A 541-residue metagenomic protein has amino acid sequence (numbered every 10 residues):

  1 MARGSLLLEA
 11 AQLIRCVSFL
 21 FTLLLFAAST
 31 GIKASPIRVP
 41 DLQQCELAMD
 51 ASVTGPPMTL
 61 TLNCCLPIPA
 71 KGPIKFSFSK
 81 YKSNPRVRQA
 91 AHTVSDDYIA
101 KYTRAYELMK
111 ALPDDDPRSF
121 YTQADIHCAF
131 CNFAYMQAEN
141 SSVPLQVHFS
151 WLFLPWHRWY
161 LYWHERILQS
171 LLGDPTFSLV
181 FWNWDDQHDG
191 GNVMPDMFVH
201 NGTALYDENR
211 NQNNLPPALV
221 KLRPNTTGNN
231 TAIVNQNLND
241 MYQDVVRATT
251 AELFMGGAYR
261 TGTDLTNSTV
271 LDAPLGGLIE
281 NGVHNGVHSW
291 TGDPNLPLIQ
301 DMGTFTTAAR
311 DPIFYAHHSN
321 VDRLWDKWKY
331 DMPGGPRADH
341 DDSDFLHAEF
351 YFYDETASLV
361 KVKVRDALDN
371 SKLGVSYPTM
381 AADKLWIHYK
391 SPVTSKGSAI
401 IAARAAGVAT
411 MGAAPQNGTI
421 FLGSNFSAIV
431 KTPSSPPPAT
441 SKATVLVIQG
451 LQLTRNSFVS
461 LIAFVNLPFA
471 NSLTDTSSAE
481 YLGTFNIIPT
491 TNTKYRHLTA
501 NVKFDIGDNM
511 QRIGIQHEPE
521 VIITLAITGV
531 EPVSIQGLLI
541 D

Functional and structural regions predicted by a protein language model:
A2-I14, S18, L24-D541: C-terminal accessory segments of proteins
